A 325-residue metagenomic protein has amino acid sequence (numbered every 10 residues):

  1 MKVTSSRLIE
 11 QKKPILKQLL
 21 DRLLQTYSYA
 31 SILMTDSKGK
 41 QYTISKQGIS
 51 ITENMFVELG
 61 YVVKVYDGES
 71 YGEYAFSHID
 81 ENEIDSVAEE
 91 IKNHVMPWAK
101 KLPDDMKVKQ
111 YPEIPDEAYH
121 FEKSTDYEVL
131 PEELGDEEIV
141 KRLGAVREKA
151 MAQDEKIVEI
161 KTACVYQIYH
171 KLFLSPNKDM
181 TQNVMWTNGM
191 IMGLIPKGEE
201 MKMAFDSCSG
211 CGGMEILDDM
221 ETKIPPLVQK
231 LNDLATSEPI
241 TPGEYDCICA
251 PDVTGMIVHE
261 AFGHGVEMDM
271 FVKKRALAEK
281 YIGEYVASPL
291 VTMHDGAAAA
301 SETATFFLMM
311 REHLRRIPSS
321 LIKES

Functional and structural regions predicted by a protein language model:
M1-T305, H313-R316, K323-E324: Active-site bordering "gate/hinge" segments that shape substrate access to catalytic or cofactor-binding pockets
M310: Acidic, glycine-enriched loop/beta-strand segments at the rims of small-molecule binding/catalytic pockets
